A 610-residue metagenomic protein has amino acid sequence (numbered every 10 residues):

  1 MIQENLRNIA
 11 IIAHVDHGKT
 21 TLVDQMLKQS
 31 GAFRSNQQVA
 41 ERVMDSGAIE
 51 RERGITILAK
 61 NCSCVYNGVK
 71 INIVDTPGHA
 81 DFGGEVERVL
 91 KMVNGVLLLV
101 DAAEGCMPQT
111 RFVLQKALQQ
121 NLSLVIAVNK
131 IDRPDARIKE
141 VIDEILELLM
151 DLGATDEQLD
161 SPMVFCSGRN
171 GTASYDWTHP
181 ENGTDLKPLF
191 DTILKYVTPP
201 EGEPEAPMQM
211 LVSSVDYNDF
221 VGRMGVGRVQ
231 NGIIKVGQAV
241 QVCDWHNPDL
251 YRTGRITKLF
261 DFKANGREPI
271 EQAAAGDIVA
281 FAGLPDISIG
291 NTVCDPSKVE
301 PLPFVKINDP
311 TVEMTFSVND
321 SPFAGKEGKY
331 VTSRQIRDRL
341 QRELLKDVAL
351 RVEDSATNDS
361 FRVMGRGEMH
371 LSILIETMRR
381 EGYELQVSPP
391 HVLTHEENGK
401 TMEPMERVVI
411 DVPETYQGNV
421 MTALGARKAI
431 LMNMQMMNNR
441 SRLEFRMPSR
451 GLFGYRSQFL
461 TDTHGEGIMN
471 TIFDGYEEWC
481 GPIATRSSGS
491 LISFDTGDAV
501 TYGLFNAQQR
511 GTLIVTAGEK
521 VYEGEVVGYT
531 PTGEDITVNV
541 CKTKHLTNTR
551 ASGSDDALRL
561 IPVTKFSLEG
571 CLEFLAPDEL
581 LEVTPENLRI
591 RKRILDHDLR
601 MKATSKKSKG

Functional and structural regions predicted by a protein language model:
M1-V100, E104, E144, V215-N218: P-loop NTPase switch module centered on the Walker A-proximal segment
Q38-R42, L152-V164, P200-L211, V240 (+9 more regions): Interdomain boundary/hinge elements
S123, R133-L194: Canonical P-loop GTPase G-domain recognition
S167, S355-H370: Short glycine/threonine-rich beta-strand-turn micro-motifs
Q209-M314, P322-K326, I430, S488 (+3 more regions): Conserved nucleotide-binding/hydrolysis modules and their immediate coupling elements across P-loop/ASCE NTPase motors
I233, P285-D286, G365-L371, E414-Q417 (+1 more regions): Helix N-cap motif at beta-to-alpha junctions
F262-I270, M402, M447, L460-D462 (+2 more regions): Long insertion/accessory domains within large nucleic-acid-processing enzymes
S321-L344, A557, I561-V563: A short, contiguous, amphipathic alpha-helix enriched in charged residues
